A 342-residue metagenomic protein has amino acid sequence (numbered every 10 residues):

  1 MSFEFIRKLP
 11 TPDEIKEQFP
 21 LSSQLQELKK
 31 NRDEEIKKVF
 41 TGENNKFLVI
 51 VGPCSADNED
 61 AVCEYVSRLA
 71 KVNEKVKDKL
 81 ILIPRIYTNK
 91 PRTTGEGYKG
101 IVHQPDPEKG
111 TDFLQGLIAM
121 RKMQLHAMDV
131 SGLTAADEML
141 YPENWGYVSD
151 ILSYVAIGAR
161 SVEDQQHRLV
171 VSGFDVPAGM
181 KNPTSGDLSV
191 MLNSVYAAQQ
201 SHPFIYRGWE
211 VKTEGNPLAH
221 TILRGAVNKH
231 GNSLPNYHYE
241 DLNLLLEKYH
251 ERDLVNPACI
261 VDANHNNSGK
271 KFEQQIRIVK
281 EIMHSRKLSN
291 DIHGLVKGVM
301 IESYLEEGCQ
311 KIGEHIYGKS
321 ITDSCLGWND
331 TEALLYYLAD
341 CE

Functional and structural regions predicted by a protein language model:
M1-T41: N- or domain-start disorder-to-order transition segments that initiate the globular core
L25-V39, V72-I83, N89, M120: N-terminal beta-rich core of secreted/periplasmic extracellular enzymes
F40-E43, A70-K77, L125-V130, T213 (+2 more regions): Acidic (Asp/Glu)-rich catalytic clusters
L48-A61, D323: Conserved phosphate/anionic-ligand binding catalytic regions in large, soluble enzymes, centered on
G52, V261, G327: Conserved, mostly hydrophobic/aromatic
C54-D57, N256, N264-K270: Short acidic, Gly/Ser-rich segments with clustered Asp/Glu that frequently serve as metal-coordination loops in enzyme
V66, K79-L244, H265-K270, Q275-E281 (+3 more regions): Active-site-facing alpha/beta catalytic cores
Y304-E342: Internal helix-turn-beta structural module
